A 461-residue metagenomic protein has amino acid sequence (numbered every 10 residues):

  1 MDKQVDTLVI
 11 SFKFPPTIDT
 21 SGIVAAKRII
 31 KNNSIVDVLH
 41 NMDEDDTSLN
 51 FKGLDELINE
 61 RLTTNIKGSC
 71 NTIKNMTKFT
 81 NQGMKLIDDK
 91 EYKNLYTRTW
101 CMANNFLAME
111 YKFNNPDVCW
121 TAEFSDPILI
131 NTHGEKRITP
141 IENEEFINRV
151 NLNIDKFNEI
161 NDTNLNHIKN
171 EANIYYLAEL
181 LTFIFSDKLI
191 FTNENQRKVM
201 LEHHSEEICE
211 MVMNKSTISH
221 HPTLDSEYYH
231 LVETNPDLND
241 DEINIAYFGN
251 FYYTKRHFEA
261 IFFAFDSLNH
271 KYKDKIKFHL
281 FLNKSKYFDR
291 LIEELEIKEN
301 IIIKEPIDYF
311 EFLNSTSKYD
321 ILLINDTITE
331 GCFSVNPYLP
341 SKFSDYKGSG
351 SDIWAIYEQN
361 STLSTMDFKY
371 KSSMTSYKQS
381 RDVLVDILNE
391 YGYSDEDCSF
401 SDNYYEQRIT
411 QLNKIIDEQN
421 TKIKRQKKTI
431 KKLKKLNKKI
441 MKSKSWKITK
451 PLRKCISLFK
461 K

Functional and structural regions predicted by a protein language model:
M1-R61, K188, L268-Y272: N-terminal subdomain of nucleotide-sugar transferases
E44, A172-N214: A short, active-site helix/loop in glycosyltransferases that binds the activated sugar's phosphate group
K85-A103, P116-E123: Short N-terminal targeting/anchoring amphipathic segment
I128, E145-L189: Membrane-proximal helix-turn-helix segments that form the acceptor-binding/catalytic region of lipid-linked
F157, N164-L165, I276-L282, F288-K318: Nucleotide-activated donor-binding/catalytic signature segment of Leloir-type glycosyltransferases, i.e., the conserved
P236-K255: Conserved donor-binding/catalytic core segment of Leloir-type glycosyltransferases
R256, F312, L322-K347, W354-S364: Nucleotide-sugar-dependent
C398-K461: Boundary detector for helix-to-coil junctions that initiate low-complexity/charged tails
